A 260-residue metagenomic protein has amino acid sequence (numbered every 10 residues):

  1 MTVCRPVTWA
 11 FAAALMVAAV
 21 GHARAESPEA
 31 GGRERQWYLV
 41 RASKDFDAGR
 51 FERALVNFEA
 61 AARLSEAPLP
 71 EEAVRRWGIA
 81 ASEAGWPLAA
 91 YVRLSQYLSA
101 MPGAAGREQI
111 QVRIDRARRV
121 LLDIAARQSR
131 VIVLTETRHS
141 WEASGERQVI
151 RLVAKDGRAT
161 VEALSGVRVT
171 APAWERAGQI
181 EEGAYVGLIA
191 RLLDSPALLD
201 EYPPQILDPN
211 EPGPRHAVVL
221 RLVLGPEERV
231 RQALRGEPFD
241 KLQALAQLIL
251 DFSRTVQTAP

Functional and structural regions predicted by a protein language model:
W9-A18: Bacterial N-terminal signal peptides
E29, A61-L69, L98-A117, E146: Short solvent-exposed coil/turn linkers within tandem alpha-helical repeat scaffolds
G31-A60, L64: Alpha-helical segment of the N-proximal tetratricopeptide repeat
F58-S82: Short, charge-rich amphipathic alpha-helical segments embedded in non-transmembrane helical bundles/solenoids
V112-Q148, A197-P260: Short, well-ordered, aromatic-rich surface patches in folded extracellular/luminal domains
